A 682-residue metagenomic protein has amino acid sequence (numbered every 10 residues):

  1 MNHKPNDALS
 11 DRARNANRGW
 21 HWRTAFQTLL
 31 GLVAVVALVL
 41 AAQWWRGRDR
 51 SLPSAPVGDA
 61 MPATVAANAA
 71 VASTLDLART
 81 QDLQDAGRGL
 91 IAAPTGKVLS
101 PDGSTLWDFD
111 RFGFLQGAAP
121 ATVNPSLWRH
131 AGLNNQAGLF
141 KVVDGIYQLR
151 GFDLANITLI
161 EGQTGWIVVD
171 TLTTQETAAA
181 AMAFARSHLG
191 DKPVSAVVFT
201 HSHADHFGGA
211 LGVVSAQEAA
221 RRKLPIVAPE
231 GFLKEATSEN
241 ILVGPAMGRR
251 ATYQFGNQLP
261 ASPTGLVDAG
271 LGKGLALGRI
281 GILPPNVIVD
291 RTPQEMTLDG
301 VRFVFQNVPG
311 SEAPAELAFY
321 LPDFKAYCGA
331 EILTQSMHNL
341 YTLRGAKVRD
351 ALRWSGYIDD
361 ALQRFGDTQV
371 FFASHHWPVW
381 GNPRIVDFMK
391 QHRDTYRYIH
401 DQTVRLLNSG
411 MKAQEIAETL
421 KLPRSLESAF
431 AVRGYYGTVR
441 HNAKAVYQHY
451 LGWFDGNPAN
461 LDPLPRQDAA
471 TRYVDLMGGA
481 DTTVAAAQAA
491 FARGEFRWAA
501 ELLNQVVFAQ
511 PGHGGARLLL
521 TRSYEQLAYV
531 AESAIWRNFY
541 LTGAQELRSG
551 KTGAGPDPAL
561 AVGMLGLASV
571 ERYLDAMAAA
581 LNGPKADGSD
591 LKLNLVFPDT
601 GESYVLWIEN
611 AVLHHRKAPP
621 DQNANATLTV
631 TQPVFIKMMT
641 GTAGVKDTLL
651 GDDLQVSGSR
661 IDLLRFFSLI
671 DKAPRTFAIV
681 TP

Functional and structural regions predicted by a protein language model:
H3-K4, N15, W45-R46, E495-E501 (+3 more regions): Feature captures hydrophobic
N17-A34: N-terminal Sec-pathway targeting helices
V57-A72, A326, S336, L352-E415 (+3 more regions): Divalent-metal (often Zn2+) His-rich catalytic cores of metallo-beta-lactamase-fold enzymes
G132-K192, L317-L321, K325-E331: Conserved beta-strand hairpin/beta-sheet module of binuclear metal-dependent hydrolase folds, prominently
K141, G190, V227, K234-V308 (+1 more regions): Metallo-beta-lactamase
T164-G165, Q175-P225: Active-site metal-binding motif and surrounding structural segment of the metallo-beta-lactamase
G165-W166, T173-Q175, L277, G281-N286 (+1 more regions): Metallo-beta-lactamase
A470-L502: Alpha-helical segment of the N-proximal tetratricopeptide repeat
